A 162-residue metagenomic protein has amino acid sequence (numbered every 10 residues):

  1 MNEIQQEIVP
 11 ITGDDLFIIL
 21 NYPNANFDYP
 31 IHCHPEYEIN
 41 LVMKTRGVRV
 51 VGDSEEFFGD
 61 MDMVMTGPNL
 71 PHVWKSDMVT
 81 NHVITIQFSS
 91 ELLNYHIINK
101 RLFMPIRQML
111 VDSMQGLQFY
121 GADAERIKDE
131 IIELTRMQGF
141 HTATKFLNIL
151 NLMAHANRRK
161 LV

Functional and structural regions predicted by a protein language model:
M1-M63, N69: Generic protein-terminus/edge-of-domain signal
N2-I11, P71-E130, H155-K160: A hydrophobic/aromatic-rich effector-binding and dimerization subdomain of bacterial HTH-type transcriptional regulators
L16, E36, T80-H82, A143: A structure-centric signal for secondary-structure junctions around beta-strands
D28, V50, Y95, T135-Q138: Generic anion/oxyanion-binding catalytic loop in active/binding sites
K44, D129-I132: Positions in alpha-helical segments
T45, D112-S113, M137: Structured helix-beta-strand junction loops
L117, G121, T135-V162: Short, Lys/Arg-enriched, Trp-marked, Pro/Gly-tolerant hinge/linker segments that flank
